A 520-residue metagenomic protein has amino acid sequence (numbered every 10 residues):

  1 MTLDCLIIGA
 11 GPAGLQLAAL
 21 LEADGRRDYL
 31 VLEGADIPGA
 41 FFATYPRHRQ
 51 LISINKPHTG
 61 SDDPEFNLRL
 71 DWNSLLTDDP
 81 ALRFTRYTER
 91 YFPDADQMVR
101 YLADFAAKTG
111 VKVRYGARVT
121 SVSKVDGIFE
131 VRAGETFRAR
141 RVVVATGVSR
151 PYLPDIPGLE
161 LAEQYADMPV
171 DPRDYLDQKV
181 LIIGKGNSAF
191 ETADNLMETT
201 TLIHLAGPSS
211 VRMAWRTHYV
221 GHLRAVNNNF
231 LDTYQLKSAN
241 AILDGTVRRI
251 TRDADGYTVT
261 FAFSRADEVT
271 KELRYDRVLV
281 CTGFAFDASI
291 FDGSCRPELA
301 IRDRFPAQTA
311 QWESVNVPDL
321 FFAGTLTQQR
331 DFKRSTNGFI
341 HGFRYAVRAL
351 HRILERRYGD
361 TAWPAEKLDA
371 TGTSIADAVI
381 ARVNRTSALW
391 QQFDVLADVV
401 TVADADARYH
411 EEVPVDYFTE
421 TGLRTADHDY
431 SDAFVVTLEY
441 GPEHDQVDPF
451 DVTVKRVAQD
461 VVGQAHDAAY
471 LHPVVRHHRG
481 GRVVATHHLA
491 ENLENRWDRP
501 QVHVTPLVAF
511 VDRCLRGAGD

Functional and structural regions predicted by a protein language model:
M1-A35, G39-A40, Y87-A365, D377 (+1 more regions): Flavin (primarily FAD) cofactor-binding/catalytic cores of flavoenzymes
L20-D78, Y219-G221: N-terminal FAD cofactor-binding segment of flavoenzymes
L76-L82, R90: Low-complexity, highly charged intrinsically disordered N-terminal segments that act as targeting/localization
G372: Acidic, metal-dependent phosphodiester-chemistry machinery of nucleic-acid enzymes
